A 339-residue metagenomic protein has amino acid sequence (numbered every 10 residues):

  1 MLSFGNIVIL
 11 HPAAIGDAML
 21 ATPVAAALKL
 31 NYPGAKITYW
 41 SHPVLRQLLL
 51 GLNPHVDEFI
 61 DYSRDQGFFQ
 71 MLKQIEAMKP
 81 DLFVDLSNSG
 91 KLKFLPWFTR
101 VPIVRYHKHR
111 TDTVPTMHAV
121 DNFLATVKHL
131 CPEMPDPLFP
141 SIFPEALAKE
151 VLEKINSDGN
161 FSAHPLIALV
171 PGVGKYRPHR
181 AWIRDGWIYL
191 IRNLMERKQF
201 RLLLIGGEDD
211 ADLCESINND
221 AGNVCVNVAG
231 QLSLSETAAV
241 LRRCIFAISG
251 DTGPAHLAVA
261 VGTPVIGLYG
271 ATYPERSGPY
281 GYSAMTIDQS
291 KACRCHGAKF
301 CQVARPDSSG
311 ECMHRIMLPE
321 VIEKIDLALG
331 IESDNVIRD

Functional and structural regions predicted by a protein language model:
M1-D339: Catalytic machinery of carbohydrate-active enzymes, primarily nucleotide-sugar-dependent glycosyltransferases
